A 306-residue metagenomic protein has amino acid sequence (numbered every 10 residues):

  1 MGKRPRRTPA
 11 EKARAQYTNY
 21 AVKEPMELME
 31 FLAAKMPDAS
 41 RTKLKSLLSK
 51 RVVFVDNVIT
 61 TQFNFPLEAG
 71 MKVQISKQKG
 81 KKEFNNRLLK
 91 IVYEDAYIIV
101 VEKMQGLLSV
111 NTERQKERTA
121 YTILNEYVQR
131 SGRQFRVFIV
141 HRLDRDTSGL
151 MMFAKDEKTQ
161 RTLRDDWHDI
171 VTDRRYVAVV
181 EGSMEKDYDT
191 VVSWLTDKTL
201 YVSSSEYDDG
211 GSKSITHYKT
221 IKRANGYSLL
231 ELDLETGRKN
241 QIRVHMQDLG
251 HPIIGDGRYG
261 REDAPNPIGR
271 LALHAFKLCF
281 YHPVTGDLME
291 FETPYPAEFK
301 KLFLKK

Functional and structural regions predicted by a protein language model:
M1-T190, W194-Y201, E298-F303: RNA pseudouridine synthases
N57-Q62, G226-L229, A264: Short alpha-helix capping/helix-loop boundary micro-motifs
F65-P66, A264, M289: Short secondary-structure boundary/hinge segments and terminal tails
N86-L88, I253-G257: Edge beta-strands of extracellular beta-sandwich domains
I91, V180, H217-T220, I253: Conserved hydrophobic positions within beta-strands
R133-R164, D173, V192-S193, D197-L249 (+1 more regions): The conserved catalytic core of RNA pseudouridine synthases
G255-P267: Short, surface-exposed loop/helix-turn segments at secondary-structure junctions that function as lids/hinges flanking
